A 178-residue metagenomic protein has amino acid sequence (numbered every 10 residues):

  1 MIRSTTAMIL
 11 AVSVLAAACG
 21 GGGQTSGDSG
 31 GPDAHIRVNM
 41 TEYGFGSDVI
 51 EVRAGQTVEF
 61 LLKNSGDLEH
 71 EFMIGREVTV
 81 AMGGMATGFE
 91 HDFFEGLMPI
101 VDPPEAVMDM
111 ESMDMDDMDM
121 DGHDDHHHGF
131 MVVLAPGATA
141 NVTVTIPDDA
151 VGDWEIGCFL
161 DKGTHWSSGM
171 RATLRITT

Functional and structural regions predicted by a protein language model:
M1-I9: Bacterial N-terminal signal peptides that target proteins for export
L15-A18: C-terminal motif of bacterial Sec signal peptides marking the signal peptidase cleavage site
G20-G23: Bacterial signal peptide processing site
G30-V58: N-terminal edge beta-strand
D33, E69, S167-R171: Short edge beta-strand segments in beta-sheet-rich domains
D48-I74, V78, A140-E155, R175-T178: Beta-strand cores of secreted/periplasmic/IMS beta-sandwich domains, seen most often in copper-related folds
V78-D92: Short aromatic-acidic-glycine turn motif
G96-E105, D109-T178: Extracellular/periplasmic metallocenter environments
